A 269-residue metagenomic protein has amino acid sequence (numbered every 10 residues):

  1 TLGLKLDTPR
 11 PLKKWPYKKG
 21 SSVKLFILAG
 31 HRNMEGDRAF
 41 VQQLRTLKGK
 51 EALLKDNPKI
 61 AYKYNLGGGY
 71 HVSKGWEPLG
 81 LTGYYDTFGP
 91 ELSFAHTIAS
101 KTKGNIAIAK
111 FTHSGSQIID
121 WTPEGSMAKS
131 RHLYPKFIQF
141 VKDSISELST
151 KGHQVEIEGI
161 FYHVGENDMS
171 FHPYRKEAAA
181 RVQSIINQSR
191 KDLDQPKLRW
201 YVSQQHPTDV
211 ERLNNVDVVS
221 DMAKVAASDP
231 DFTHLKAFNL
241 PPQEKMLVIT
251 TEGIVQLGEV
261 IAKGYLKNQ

Functional and structural regions predicted by a protein language model:
T1-Q269: Cell-envelope and extracellular/periplasmic
